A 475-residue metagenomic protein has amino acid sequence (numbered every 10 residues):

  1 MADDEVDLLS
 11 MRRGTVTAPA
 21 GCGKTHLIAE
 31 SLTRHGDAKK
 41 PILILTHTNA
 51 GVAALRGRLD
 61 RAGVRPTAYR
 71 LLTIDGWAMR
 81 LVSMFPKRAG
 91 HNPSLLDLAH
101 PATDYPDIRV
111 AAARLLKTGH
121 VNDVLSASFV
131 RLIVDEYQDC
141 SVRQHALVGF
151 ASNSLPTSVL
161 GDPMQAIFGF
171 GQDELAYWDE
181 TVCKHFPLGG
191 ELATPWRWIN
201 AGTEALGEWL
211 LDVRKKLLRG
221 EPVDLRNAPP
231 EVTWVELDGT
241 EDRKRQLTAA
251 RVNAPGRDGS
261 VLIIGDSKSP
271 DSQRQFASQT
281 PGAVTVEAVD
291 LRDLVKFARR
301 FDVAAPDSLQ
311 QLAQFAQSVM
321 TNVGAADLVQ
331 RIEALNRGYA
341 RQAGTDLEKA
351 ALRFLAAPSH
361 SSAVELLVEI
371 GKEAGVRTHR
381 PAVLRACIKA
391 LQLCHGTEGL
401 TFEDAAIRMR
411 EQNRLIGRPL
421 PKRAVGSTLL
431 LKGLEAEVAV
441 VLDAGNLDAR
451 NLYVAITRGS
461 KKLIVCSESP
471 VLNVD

Functional and structural regions predicted by a protein language model:
M1-D475: The feature marks helicase ATPase cores and/or their adjacent C-terminal helical subdomains in SF1/SF2/AAA+ helicases
